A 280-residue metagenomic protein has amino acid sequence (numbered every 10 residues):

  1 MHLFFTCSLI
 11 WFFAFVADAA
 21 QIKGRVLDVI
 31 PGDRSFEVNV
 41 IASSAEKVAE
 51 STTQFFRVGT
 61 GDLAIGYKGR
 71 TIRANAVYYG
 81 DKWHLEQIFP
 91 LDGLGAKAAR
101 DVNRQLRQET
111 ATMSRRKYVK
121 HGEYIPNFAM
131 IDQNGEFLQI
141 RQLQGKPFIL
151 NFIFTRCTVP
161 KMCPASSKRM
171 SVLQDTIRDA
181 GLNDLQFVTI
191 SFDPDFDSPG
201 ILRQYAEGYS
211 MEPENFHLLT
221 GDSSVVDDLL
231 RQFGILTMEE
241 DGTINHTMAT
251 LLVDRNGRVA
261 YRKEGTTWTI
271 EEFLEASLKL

Functional and structural regions predicted by a protein language model:
F4-A14: Bacterial N-terminal signal peptides
A17-Y124: N-terminal targeting signals for export/organelle localization
L27, L138-Q139, A260-Y261: Generic structural signal for well-ordered beta-strand positions
Y67-K68, T155-T158, V172, I177: Membrane-embedded segments
V119, S166, I190, Y205-S210 (+4 more regions): Soluble extramembrane regions of membrane proteins in the secretory/endomembrane system
L138-R169: Short active-site neighborhood of thiol/selenol oxidoreductases, capturing the structured segment around
A165-L229: Structural microenvironment flanking redox-active thiols in thiol-disulfide oxidoreductases
L236, E240-L280: Thiol-/selenol-based redox modules, centered on thioredoxin-like and closely related oxidoreductase domains
